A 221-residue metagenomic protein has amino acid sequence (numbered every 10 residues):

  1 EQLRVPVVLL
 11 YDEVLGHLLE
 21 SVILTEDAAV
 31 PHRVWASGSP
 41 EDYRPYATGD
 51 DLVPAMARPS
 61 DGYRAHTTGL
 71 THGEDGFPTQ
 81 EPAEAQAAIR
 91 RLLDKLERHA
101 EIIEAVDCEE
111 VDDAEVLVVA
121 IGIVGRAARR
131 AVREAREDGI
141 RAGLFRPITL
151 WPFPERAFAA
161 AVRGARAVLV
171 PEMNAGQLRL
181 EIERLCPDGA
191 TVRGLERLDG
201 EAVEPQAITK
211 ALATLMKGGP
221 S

Functional and structural regions predicted by a protein language model:
E1-S221: Flexible, low-complexity linker and terminal segments
